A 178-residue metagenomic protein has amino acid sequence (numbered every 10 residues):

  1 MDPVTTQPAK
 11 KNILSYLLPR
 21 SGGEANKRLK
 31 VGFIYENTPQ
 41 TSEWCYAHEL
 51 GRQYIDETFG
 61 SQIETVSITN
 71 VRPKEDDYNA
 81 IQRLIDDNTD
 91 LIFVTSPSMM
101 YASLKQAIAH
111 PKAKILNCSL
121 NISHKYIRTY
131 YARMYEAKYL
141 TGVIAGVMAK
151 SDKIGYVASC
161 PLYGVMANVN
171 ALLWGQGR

Functional and structural regions predicted by a protein language model:
M1-R28: Short, low-complexity disordered leader/linker segments with a strong preference for bacterial N-terminal type II
L18, V31-G51, I55, I68-E75 (+2 more regions): Extracytoplasmic "Venus flytrap"
Q53-V66, G177-R178: Signal peptide-proximal N-terminal region of secreted/periplasmic/extracellular or secretory-lumen proteins
K74-D90: Short, well-structured alpha-helical segments in soluble
N88-P97, L116-C118: Periplasmic-binding protein-like
I108-A132: Flexible loop/hinge segments that line or gate small-molecule binding clefts
Y130-D152: Hydrophobic alpha-helical segments within soluble ligand-binding/sensing domains
S151-R178: Phosphate/pyrophosphate-binding betaalpha-module
